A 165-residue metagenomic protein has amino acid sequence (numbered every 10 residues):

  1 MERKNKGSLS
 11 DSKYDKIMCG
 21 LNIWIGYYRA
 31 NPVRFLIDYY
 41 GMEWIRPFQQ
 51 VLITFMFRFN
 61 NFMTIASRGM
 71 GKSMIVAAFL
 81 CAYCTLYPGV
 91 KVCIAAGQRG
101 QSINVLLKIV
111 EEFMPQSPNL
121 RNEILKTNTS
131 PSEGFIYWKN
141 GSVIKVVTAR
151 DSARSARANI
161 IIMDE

Functional and structural regions predicted by a protein language model:
M1-E165: Phosphate/NTP-binding elements of NTP-utilizing enzymes
